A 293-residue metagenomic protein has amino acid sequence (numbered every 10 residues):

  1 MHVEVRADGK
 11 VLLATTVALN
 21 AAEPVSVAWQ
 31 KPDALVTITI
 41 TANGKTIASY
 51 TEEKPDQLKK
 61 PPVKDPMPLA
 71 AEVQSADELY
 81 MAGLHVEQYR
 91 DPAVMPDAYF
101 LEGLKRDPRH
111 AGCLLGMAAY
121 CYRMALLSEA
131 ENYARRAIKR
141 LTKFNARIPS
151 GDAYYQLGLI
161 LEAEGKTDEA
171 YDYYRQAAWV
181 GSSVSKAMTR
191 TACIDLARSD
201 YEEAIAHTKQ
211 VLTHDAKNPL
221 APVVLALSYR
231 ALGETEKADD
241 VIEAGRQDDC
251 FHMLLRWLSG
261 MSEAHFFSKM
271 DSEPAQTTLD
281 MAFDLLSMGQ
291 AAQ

Functional and structural regions predicted by a protein language model:
M1-Q74, E243-K269: Long, contiguous interaction/recruitment modules in multidomain scaffold/adaptor proteins
L84-H85, A119, L159, C193 (+3 more regions): Residue-level recognition of tetratricopeptide repeat
R106, R140-A146, V180, H214 (+1 more regions): Structural marker of alpha-solenoid helical repeat scaffolds
C113, A146-R147, A153, A187 (+3 more regions): TPR alpha-solenoid repeat register
